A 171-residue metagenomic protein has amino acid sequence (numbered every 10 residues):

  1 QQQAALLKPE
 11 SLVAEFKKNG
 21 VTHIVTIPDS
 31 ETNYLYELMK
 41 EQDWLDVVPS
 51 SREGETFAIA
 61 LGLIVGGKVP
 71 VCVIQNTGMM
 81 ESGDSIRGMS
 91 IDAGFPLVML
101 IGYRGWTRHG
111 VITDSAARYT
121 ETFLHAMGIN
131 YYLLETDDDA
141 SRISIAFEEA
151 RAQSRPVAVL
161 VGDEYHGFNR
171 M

Functional and structural regions predicted by a protein language model:
Q1-M171: Thiamine diphosphate
